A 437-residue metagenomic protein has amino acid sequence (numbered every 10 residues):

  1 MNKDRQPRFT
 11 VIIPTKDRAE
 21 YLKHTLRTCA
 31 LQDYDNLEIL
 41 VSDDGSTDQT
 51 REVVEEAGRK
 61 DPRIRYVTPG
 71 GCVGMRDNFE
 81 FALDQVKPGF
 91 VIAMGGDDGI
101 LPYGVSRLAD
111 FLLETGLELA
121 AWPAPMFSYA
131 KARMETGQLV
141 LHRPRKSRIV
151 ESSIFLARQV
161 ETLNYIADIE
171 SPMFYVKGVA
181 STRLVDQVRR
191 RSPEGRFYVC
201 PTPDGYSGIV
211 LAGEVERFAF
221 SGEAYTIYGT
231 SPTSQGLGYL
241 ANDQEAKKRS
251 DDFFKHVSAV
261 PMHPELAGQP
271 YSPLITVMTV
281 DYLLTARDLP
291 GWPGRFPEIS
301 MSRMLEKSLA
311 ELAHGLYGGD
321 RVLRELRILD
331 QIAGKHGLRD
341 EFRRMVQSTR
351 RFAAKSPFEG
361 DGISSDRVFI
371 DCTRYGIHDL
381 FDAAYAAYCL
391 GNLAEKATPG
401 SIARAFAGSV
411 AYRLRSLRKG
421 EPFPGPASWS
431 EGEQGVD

Functional and structural regions predicted by a protein language model:
M1-A246, A403: Nucleotide-sugar donor-binding/catalytic module of glycosyltransferases that assemble extracellular/cell-envelope
P123-A124, T226-D437: C-terminal subregions of glycosyltransferases and related glycan-biosynthesis enzymes
